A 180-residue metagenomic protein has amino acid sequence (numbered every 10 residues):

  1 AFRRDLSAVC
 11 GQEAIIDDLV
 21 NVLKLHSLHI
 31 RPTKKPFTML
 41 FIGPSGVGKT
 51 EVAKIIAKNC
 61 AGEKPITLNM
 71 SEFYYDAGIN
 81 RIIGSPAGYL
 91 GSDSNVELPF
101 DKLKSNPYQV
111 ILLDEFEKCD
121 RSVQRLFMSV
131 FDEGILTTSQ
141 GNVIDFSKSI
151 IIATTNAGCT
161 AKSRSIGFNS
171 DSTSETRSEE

Functional and structural regions predicted by a protein language model:
A1-E179: AAA+ P-loop NTPase nucleotide-binding core of proteostasis motors
